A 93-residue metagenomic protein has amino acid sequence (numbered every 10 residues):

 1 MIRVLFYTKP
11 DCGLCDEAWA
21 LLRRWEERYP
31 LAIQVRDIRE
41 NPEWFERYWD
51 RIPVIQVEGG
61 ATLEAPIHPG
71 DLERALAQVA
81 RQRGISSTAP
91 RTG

Functional and structural regions predicted by a protein language model:
M1-R24: Local sequence-structure signature of Cys/Sec-based thiol-disulfide redox active-site neighborhoods
A20-A32, W49: Conserved segment of the thioredoxin-like fold in thiol-based oxidoreductases
L31-P42: Thiol-based oxidoreductase modules, predominantly thioredoxin-like and allied folds used for disulfide exchange
F45-R47: Short glycine-biased active-site loop of nucleotidyltransferases that positions the nucleotide triphosphate and helps
W49-I55: Structural micro-motif
V57-S86: Non-catalytic, surface beta->alpha helical segment in thiol-disulfide oxidoreductase systems
I85-G93: Flexible extramembrane loops and terminal tails that flank transmembrane helices in small membrane-associated subunits
